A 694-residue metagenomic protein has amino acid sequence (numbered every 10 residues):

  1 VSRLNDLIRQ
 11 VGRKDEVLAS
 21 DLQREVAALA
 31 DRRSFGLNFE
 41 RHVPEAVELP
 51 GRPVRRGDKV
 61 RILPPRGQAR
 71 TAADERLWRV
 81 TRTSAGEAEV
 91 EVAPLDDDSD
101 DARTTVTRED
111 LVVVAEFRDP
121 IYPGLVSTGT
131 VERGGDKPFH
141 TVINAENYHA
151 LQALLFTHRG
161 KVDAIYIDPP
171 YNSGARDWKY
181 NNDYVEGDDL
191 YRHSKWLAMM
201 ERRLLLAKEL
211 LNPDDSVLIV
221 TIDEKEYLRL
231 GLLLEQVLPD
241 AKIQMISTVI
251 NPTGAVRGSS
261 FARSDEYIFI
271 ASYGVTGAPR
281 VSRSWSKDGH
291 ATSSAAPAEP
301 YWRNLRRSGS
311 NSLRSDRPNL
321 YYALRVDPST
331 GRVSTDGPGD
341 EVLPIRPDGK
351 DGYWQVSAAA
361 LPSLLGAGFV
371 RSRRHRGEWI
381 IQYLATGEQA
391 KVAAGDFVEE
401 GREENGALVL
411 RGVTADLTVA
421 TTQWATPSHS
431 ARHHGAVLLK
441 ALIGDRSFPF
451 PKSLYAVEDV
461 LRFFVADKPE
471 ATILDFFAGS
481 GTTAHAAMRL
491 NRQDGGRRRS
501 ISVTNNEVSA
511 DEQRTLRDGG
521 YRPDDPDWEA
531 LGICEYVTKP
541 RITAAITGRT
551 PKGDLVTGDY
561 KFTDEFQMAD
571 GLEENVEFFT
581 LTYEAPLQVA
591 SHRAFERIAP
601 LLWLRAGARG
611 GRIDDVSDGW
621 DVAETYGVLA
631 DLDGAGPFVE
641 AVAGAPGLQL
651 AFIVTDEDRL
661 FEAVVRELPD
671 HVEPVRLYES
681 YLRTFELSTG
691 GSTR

Functional and structural regions predicted by a protein language model:
V1-G134, P138-H140, L155-R159, D163 (+4 more regions): Accessory, often C-terminal, charged low-complexity segments
G135-I167, Y171-S173, D177: Conserved helicase NTPase motor core
H149, Y171, E226, A478 (+1 more regions): Short, glycine/acidic-enriched loop or turn micro-motifs at the edges of active sites
G160-K179, L234, I473-A487, I598: Conserved proline-anchored active-site loop of SAM-dependent methyltransferases that bridges a beta-strand
S173-N182, W424-L439: Active-site-adjacent bridging/hinge elements
A175-Y191, D511: Aromatic- and acidic-residue-enriched carbohydrate-binding clefts of CAZyme catalytic domains
G187-L206: Glycine-rich S-adenosyl-L-methionine
I443-Y455: Conserved SAM-binding loop and adjacent beta-strand
